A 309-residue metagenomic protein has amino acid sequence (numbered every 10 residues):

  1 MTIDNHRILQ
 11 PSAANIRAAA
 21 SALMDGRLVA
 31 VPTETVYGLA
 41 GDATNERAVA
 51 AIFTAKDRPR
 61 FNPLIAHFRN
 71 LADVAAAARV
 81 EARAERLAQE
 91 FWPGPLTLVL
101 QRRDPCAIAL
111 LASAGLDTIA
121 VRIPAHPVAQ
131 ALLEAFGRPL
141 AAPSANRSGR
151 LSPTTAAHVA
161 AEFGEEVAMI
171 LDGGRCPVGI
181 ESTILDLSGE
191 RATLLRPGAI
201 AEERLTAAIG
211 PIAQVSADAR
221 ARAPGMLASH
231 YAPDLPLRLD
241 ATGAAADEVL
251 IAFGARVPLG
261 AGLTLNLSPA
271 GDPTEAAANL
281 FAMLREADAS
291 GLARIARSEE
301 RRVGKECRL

Functional and structural regions predicted by a protein language model:
M1-K305: Active-site-adjacent structural elements in enzyme catalytic cores
R308-L309: Extended, polar beta-sheet/loop recognition surfaces of beta-rich domains that mediate binding to diverse ligands
